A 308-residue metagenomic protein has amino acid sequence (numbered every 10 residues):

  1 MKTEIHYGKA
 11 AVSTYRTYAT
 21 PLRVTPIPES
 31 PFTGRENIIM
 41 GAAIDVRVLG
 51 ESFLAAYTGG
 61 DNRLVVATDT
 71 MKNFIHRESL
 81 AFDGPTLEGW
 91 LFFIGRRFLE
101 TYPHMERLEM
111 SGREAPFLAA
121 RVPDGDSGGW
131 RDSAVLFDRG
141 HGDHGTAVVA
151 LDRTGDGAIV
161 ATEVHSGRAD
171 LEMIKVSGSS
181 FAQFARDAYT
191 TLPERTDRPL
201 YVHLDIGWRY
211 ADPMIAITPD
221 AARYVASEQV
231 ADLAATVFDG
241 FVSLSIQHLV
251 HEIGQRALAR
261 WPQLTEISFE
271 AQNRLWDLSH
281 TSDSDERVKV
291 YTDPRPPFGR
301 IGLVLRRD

Functional and structural regions predicted by a protein language model:
M1-D308: N-terminal intrinsically disordered, cationic/polar leader segments that include organellar targeting peptides
